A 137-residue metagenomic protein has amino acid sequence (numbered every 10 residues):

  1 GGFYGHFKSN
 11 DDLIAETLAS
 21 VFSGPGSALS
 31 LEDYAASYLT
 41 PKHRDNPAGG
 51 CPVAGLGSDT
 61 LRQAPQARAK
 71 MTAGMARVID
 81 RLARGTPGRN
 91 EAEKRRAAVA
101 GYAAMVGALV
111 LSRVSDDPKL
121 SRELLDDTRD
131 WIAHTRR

Functional and structural regions predicted by a protein language model:
G1-D12: Helix-turn-helix
N10-V21, R68-M71, S121: Amphipathic alpha-helical segments enriched in hydrophobic/aromatic and basic residues that form the DNA-contacting
E16-A19, S23-P52: Hydrophobic alpha-helical connector segments
T17, V21, P25, L82 (+2 more regions): Hydrophobic recognition helices of helix-based DNA-binding modules
Y34, Y38, V53-G57, G101-M105: Short alpha-helical scaffolding segments that buttress acidic/His motifs in well-ordered protein cores
D45-T72: Amphipathic alpha-helical segments used for helix-helix packing
P65-T72, T86-R137: Hydrophobic/aromatic-rich alpha-helical bundle segments in the mid-to-C-terminal region
K70-R77, R81: Short, solvent-exposed amphipathic helices
